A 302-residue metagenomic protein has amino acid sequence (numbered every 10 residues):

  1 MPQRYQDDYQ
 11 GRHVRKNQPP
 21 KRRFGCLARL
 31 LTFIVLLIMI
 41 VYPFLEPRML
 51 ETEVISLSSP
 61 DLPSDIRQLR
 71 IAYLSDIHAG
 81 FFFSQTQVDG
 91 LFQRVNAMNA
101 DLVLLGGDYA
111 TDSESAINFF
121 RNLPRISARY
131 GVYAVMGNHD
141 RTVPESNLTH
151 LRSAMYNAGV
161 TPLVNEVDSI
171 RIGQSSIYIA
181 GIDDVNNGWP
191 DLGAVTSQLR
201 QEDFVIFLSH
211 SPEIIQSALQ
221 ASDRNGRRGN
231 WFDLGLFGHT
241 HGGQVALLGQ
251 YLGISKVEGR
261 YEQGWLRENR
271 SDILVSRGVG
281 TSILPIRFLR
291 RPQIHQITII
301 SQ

Functional and structural regions predicted by a protein language model:
M1-F24: N-terminal Lys/Arg-rich, disordered targeting/topogenic segments
H13-R15, D65-T161: Membrane-embedded segments
A28-F44: Hydrophobic membrane-insertion alpha-helices, especially the h-region of bacterial N-terminal signal peptides
M39-S56: Aromatic-capped interface at the extracytoplasmic side of an N-terminal signal-anchor transmembrane helix
S56, R121-D191, S197-L199, E268: Extended active-site neighborhood of metal-dependent phosphoesterases/phosphodiesterases
Q68-H78, S176-D184, I206-H210, D272-R277: Active-site-proximal beta-strand elements of phosphoester/diester hydrolases
L74-S75, L102-D108, G131-N138, L163-E166 (+3 more regions): Active-site neighborhood of phospho(di)ester-bond hydrolases with catalytic His/Asp-centered motifs
P124, P212-H295, Q302: Conserved beta-sheet core of the metallophosphoesterase superfamily
